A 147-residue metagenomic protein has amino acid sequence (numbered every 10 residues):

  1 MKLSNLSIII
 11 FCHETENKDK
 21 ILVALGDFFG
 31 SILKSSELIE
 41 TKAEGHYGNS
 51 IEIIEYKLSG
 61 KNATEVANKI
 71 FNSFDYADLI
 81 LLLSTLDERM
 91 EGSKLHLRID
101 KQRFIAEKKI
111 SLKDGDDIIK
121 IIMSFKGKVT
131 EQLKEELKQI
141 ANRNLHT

Functional and structural regions predicted by a protein language model:
M1-E37: Long, hydrophobic N-terminal alpha-helical segment
I10-E14, F29, L58-N62, K101-I105 (+1 more regions): Beta-strand elements of well-folded, non-transmembrane domains
E16-K20, N62-K69, A106, T130-K134: Short, conserved charged micro-motifs
I21-A24, A67-D75, L137-K138: Short amphipathic alpha-helices in soluble, non-transmembrane regions that often serve as interface/regulatory elements
F28-L33, F74-D78, G115-D117, A141-T147: A common structural junction motif
S35-K61: Short, charge-patterned binding micro-sites
K61-D100: Ordered, amphipathic secondary-structure segments that act as subunit-interaction surfaces in large macromolecular
H96-T147: Glycine-rich, aromatic-bearing surface loops/beta-hairpins
